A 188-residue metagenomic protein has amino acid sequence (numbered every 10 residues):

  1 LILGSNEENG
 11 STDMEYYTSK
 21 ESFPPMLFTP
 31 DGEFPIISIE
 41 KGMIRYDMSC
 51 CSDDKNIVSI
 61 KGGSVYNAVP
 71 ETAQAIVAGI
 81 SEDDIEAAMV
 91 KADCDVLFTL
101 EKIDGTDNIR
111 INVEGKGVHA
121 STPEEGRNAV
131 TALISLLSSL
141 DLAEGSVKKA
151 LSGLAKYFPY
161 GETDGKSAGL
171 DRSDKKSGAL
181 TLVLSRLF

Functional and structural regions predicted by a protein language model:
L1-D53, E82, E86, F98 (+2 more regions): Acidic/histidine-rich catalytic neighborhood of metal-dependent amide-processing enzymes
L1-G10, Y46-S52, E71-E82, I109-V113 (+1 more regions): Alpha-helical metal-binding/catalytic segments enriched in His/Glu/Asp
L1-G4, S59, A150-S152: Beta-strand segments within the central parallel beta-sheet cores of soluble alpha/beta enzyme folds
S11, N112-G117, S121-F188: An extended, acidic, His-containing surface patch that forms the Zn2+-binding/catalytic region of metallohydrolases
S59-G63, V96-L97, L182-V183: Short structured motifs
V65-P70: A structural signal for small-residue-enriched, beta-sheet-centric alpha/beta enzyme cores and oligomeric scaffold folds
A87-F98, L140-E144: A common structural junction motif
E101-N108, L187-F188: Short, ordered beta-strand-loop transition motifs
